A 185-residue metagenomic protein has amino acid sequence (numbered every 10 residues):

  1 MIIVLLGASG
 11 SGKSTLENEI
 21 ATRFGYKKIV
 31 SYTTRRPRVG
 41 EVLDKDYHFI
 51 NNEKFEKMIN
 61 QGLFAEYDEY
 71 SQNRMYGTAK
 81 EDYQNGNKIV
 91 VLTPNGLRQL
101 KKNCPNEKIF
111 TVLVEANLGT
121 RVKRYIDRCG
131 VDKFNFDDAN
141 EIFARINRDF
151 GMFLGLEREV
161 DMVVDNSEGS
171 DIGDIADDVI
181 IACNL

Functional and structural regions predicted by a protein language model:
L5: Hydrophobic anchor at the beta1->P-loop junction of P-loop NTPases
A8: P-loop (Walker A) phosphate-binding loop of NTP-binding proteins
S11: ATP-binding Walker
S14: Walker A/P-loop
T22-V30: Post-Walker A helix-loop "phosphate-sensing" segment adjacent to the P-loop in P-loop NTPases
T33-K88, L92-G96: ATP-dependent small-molecule kinase phosphotransfer cores that center on conserved nucleotide phosphate-binding segments
I89-T93, C104-I126: Conserved phosphate-donor/acceptor-positioning beta-strand/loop module used by diverse small-molecule
V131-L185: Small-molecule kinase domains that catalyze NTP-dependent phosphoryl transfer to phosphate-bearing small molecules
